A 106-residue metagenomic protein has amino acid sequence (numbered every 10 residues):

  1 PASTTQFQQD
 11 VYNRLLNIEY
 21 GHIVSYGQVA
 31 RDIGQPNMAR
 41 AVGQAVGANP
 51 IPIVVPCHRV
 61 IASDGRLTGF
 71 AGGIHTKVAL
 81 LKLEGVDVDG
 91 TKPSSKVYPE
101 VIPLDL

Functional and structural regions predicted by a protein language model:
P1-L106: Nucleic acid-binding interface residues in structured DNA/RNA-binding domains, emphasizing the DNA-engaging scaffolds
